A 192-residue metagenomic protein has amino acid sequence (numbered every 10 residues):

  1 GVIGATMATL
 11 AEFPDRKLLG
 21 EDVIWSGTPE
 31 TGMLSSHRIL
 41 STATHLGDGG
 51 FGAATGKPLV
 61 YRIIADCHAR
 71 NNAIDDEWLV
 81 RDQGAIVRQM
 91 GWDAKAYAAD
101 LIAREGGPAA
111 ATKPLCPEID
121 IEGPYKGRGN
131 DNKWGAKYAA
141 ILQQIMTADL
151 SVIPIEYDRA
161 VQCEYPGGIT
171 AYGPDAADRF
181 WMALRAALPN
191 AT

Functional and structural regions predicted by a protein language model:
G1-T192: C-terminal and inter-domain tail/linker signature
